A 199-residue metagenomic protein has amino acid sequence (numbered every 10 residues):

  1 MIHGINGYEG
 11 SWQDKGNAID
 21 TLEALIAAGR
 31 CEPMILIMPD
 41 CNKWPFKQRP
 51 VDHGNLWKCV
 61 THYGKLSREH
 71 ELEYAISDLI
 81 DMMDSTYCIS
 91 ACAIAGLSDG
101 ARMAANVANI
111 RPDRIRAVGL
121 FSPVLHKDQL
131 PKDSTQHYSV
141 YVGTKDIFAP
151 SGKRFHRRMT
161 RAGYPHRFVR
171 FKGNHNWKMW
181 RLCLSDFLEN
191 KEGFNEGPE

Functional and structural regions predicted by a protein language model:
M1-E199: Non-catalytic cap/lid and distal C-terminal segments of serine-dependent acyl enzymes
